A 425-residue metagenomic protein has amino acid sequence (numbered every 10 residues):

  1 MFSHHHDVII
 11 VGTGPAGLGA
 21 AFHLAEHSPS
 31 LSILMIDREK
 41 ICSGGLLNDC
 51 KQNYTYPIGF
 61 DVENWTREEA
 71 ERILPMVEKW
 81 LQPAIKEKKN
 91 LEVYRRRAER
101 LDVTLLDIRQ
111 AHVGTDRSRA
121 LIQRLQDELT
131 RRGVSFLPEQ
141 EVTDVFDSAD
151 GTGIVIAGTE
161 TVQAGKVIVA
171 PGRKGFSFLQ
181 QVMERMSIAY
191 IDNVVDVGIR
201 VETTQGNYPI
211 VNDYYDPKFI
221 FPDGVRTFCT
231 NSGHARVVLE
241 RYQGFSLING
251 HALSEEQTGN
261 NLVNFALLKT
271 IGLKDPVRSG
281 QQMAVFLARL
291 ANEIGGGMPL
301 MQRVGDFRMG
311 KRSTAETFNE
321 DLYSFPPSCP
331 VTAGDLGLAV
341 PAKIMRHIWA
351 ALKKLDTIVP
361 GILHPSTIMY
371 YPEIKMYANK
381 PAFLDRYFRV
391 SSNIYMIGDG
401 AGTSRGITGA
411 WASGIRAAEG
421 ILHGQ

Functional and structural regions predicted by a protein language model:
M1-W65, K88-R96, L101-Q425: Residues forming the flavin
E69-V77: Conserved catalytic/binding loops enriched for acidic/polar residues
Q82-P83, A98: Cleavable N-terminal targeting peptides that direct proteins into the secretory/outer-membrane pathway or into
